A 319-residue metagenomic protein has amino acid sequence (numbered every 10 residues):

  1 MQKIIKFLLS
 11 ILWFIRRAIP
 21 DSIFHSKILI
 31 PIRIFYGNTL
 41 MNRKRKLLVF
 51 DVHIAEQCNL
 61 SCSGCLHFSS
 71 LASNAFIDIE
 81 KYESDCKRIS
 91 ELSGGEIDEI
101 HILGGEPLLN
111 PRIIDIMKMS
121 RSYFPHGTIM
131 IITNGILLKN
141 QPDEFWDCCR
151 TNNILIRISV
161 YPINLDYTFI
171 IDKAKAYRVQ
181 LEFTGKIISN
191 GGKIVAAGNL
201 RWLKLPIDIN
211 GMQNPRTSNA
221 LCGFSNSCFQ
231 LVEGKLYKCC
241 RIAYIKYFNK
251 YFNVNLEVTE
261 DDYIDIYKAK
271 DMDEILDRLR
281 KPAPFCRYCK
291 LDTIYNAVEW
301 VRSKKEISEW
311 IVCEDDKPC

Functional and structural regions predicted by a protein language model:
M1-Q2: N-terminal hydrophobic targeting signals that begin at the initiator methionine
I5-I34, N190-G192, K235-D261: A broadly conserved sequence feature marking short terminus-proximal activation segments in nucleic acid-centric
K6-T133, L138-Q141, V312-C319: Conserved alpha-helical substructure of the radical SAM core
K27-L47, A197-L205, Y251-M272: Short, charged low-complexity linear segments at domain edges
L47-V49, N153, S225-N226, A283: Extracellular structured ligand-interaction cores
S93-G95, C149-R150, R280: Flexible, charged surface loops at secondary-structure boundaries
N110-I242, Y247: Conserved AdoMet/S-adenosylmethionine-binding subsite of the radical SAM
P206-C319: Accessory C-terminal segments flanking Radical SAM cores
